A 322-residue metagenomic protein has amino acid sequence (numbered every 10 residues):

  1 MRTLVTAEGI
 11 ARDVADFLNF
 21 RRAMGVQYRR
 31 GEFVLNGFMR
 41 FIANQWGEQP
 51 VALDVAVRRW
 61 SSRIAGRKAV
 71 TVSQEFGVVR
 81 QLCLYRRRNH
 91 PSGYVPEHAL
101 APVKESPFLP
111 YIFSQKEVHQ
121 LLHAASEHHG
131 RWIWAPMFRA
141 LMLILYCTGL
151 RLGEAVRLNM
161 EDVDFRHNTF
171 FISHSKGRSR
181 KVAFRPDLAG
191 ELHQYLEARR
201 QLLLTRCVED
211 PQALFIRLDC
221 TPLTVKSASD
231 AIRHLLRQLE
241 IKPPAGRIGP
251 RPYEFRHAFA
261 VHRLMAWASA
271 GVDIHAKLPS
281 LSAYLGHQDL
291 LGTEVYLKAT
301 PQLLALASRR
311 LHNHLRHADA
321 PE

Functional and structural regions predicted by a protein language model:
M1-E322: Conserved catalytic core of the tyrosine transesterase superfamily
